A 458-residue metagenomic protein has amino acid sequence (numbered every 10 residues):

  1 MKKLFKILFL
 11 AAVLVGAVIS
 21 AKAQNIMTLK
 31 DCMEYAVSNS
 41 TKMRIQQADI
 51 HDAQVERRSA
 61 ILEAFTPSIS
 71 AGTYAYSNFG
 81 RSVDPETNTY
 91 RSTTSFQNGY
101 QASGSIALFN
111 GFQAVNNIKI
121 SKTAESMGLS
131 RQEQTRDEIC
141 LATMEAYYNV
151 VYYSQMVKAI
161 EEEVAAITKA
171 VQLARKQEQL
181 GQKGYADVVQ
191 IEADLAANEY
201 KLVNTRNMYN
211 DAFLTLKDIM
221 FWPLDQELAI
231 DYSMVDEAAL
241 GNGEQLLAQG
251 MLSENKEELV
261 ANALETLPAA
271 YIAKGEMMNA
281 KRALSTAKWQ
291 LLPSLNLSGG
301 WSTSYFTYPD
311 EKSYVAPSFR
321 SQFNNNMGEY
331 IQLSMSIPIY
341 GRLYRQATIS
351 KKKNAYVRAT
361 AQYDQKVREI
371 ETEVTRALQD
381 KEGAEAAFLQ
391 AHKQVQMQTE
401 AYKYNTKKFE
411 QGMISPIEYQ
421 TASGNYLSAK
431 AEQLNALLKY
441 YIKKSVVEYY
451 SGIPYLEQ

Functional and structural regions predicted by a protein language model:
M1-F9: Bacterial N-terminal signal peptides that target proteins for export
L8-A17: Bacterial N-terminal signal peptides
I19, A23-T66, G80, L224 (+2 more regions): Bacterial Sec-pathway N-terminal export signals of envelope proteins
Q24-A146, L295, G299, L343-Q346 (+1 more regions): Short flexible linkers and secondary-structure junctions
R44-A48, I61-L62, T94, L108-R136 (+5 more regions): Sec/SRP-type N-terminal targeting helices
A48, A197-L224, K393-I453: Short segments within alpha-helical structural elements
G72-I106, M234-M251, S285, S298-I337: Small/polar, glycine/serine/threonine/aspartate-rich low-complexity segments that form flexible
E138-N262, D380, A384, Y426: Periplasmic alpha-helical coiled-coil/stalk elements that build and connect Gram-negative outer-membrane
